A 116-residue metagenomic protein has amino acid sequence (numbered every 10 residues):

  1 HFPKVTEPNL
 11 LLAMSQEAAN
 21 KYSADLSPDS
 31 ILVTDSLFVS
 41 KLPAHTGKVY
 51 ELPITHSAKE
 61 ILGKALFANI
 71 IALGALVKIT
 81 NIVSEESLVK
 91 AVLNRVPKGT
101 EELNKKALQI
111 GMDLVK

Functional and structural regions predicted by a protein language model:
H1-K116: Active-site cofactor/cluster-binding pocket
